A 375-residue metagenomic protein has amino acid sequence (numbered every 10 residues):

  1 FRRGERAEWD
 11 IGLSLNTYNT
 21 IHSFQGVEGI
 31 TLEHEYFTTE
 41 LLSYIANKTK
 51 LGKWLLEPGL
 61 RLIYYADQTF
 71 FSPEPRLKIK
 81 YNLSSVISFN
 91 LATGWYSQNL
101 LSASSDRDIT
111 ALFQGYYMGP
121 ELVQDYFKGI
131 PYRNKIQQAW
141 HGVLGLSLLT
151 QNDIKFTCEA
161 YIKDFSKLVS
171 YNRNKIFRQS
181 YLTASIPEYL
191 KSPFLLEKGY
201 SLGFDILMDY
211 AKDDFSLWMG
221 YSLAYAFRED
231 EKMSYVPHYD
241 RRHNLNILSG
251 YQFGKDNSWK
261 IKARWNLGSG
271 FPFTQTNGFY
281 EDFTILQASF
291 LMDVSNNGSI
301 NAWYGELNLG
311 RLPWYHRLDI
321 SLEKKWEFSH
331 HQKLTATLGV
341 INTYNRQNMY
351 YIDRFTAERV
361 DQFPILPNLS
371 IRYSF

Functional and structural regions predicted by a protein language model:
F1, S43-T49, L77-Y81, L144-L148 (+7 more regions): Residues on the lipid-exposed face of transmembrane beta-strands in outer-membrane beta-barrel proteins
F1-T69, N82, I154-T157, A211 (+1 more regions): Face-selective signature of the C-terminal outer-membrane beta-barrel domain
R6-W9, K53-L56, V86-F89, N152-F156 (+4 more regions): Repeated loop/turn-to-beta-strand initiation elements of outer-membrane beta-barrel proteins
I11-T17, P58-L62, L91-W95, C158-I162 (+3 more regions): Transmembrane beta-barrel strands of outer-membrane/channel proteins
E35-L41, F71-P73, Q138-G142, K198-L202 (+5 more regions): Residues that define the transmembrane beta-barrel architecture of outer-membrane proteins
S88, A92-T157, I162-F165, T183-D205 (+2 more regions): Outer-membrane beta-barrel signature, preferentially recognizing the C-terminal barrel domain of Gram-negative
I162-D164, T183-P272: Gram-negative outer-membrane beta-barrel transporters
N266-S299, R311-D319, E323-F375: C-terminal beta-signal and adjacent terminal beta-strands/loops of Gram-negative outer-membrane beta-barrel proteins
